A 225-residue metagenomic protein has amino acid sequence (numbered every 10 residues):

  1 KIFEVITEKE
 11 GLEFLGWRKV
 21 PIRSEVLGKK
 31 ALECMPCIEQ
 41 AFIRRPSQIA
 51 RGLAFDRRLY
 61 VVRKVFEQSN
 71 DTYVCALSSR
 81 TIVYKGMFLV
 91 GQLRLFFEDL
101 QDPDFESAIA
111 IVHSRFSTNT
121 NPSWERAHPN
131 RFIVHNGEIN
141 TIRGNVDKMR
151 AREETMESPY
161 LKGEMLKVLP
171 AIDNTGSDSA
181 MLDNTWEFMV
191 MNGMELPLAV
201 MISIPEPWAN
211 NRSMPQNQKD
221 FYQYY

Functional and structural regions predicted by a protein language model:
K1-Y225: Conserved short alpha-helical segments that host acidic/polar catalytic motifs at enzyme active sites
